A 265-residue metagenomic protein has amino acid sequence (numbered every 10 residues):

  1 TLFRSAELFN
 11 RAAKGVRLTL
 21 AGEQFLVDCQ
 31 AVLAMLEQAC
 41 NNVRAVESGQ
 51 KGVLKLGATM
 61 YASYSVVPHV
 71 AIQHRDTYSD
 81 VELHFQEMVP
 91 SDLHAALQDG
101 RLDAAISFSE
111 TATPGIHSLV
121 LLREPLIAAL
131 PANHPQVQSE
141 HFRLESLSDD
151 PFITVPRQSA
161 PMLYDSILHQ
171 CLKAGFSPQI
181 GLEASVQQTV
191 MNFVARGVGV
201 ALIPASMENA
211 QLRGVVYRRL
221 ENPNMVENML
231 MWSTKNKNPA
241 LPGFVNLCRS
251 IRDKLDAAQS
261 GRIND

Functional and structural regions predicted by a protein language model:
F3-A6, F25-E47: Alpha-helical linker/hinge and terminal dimerization helices associated with HTH transcriptional regulators
F3-L18: A short LG(V/I)-centered, amphipathic sequence patch enriched for acidic residue(s) preceding the LG motif
K51-P114, L182-A184: Central regulatory/effector-binding core of bacterial HTH transcription factors
V66, V215-S260: A late-sequence structural motif
V89-L102, S107-F108, R157-V215: Hydrophobic hinge/microswitch elements
P114-V120, E124-P125, Q136, Q188-K235: Beta-alpha-beta core module
I116-L126, L130-F152, T234, P239-P242: Flexible hinge/capping segments at coil-to-helix
F152-A174, N238-G243, R252-G261: Secondary-structure junction motif
